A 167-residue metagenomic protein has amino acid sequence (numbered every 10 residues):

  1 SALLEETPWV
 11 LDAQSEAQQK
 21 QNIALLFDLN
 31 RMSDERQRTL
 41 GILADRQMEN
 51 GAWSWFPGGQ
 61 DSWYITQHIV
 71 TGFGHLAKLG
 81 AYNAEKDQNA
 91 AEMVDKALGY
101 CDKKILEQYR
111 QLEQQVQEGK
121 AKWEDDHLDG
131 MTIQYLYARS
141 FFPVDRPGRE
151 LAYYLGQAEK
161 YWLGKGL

Functional and structural regions predicted by a protein language model:
S1-L167: Large, well-folded core regions of big proteins
